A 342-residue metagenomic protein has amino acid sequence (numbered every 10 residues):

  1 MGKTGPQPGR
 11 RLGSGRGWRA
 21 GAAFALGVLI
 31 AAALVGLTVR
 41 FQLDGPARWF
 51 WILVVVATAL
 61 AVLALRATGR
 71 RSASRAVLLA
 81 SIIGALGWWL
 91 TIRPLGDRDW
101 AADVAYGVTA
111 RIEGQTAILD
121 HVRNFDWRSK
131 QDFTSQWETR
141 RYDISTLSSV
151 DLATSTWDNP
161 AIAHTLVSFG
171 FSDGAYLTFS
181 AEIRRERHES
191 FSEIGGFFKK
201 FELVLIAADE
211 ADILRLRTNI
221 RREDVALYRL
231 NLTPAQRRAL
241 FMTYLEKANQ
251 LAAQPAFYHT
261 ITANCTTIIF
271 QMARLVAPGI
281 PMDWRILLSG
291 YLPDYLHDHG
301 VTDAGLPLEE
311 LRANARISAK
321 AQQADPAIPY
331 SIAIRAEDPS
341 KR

Functional and structural regions predicted by a protein language model:
M1-S14: Short, Lys/Arg-rich, polar N-terminal cytosolic tail immediately upstream of the first transmembrane signal-anchor
G13-V62, E246-R342: Activation targets extended, charge/polar-rich intrinsically disordered C-terminal tails
I52-L78: Cytosolic-side transmembrane helix boundary signature
R71-P94: Internal/C-terminal transmembrane anchor helices
P94-E113: Alpha-helical transmembrane signal-anchor/signal-peptide segments
A117, R128-V225: Glycine-rich catalytic cores of cysteine/serine-nucleophile enzymes that process amide/ester linkages in cell-envelope
I118-N124: Acidic, Ser/Thr-rich low-complexity segments on the non-lumenal side of membrane proteins
F198-L275: Soluble catalytic domains of enzymes that build or remodel membrane lipids, polysaccharides, and related
